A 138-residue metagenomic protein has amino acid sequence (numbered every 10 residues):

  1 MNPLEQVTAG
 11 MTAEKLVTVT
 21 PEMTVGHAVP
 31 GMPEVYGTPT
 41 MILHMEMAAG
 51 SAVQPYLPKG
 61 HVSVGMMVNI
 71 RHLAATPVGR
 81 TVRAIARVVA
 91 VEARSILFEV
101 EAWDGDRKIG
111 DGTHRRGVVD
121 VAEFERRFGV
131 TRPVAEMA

Functional and structural regions predicted by a protein language model:
N2-G37: Catalytic strand-loop segment that frames the active site of acyl-thioester-processing enzymes
T8, P77-V78, R87-A138: HotDog/MaoC-like acyl-thioester-processing domains
M11, H27-A28, Y56, V62 (+4 more regions): Short, functionally important structural connectors and interaction interfaces within domains
M11-A13, M41, V64-V68, V78-A84 (+2 more regions): A generic structural signal for short beta-strands and their flanking turns/coil linkers
L16-T20, R71, R115-G117: Generic structural detector for well-ordered beta-strands
M32, Y36-T40, L97, V119: Residues at secondary-structure transition points
A49-R83: Hydrophobic beta-strand-centered segment that forms part of the acyl-chain substrate-binding groove
